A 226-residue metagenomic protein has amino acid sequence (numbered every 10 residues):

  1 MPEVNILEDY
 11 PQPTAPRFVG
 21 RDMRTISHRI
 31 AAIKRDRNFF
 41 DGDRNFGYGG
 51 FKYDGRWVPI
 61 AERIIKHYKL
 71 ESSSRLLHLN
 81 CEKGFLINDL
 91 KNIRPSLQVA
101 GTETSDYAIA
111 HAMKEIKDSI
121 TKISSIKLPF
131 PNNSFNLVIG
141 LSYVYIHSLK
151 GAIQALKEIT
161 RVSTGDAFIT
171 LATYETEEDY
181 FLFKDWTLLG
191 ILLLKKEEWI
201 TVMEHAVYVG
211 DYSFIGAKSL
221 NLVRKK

Functional and structural regions predicted by a protein language model:
M1-Y68, R75-K127, H147-Q154, E158 (+1 more regions): Class I (Rossmann-like) S-adenosyl-L-methionine-dependent methyltransferase catalytic domain, capturing the SAM-binding
L128-N133: Short amphipathic alpha-helix with an adjacent loop that forms part of the alpha/beta core around
I139: A conserved beta-strand element that flanks and buttresses the S-adenosyl-L-methionine
Y143: Hydrophobic adenine-recognition pocket in adenosine-nucleotide-binding enzymes
R161-S163: A generic alpha-to-beta junction signature in SAM-dependent methyltransferases
